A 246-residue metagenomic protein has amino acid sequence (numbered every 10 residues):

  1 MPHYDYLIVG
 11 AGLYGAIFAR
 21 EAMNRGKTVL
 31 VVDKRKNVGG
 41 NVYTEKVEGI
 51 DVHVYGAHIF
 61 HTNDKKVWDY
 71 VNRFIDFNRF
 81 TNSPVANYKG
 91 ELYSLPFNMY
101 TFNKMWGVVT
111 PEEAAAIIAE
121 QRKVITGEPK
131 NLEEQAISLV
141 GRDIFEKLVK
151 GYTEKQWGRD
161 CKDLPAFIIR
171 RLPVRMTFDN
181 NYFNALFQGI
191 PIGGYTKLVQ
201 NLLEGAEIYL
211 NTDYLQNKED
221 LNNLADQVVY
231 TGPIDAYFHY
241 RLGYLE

Functional and structural regions predicted by a protein language model:
Y4-V31: N-terminal Rossmann-like FAD-binding beta1-loop-alpha1 element of flavoenzymes
M23-E48: Glycine-rich FAD pyrophosphate-binding loop
T28, D51, D76, E207-Y209: Conserved beta-strand segments of alpha/beta enzyme cores
T44-Y70: N-terminal glycine-rich dinucleotide-binding loop that anchors FAD/FMN and/or NAD(P) in oxidoreductases
N63-R73, T196-G205: N-terminal Rossmann-like dinucleotide/flavin-binding domain of flavoprotein oxidoreductases that bind FAD/FMN
V67-K89, I144-K147: A short alpha-helix-loop-beta-strand transition element characteristic of N-terminal alpha/beta dinucleotide-binding
A86-S94, Y100-Q227, T231, A236-F238: Active-site/ligand-binding neighborhood in enzyme catalytic cores
H239-E246: Glycine-rich beta-alpha-beta "Rossmann" dinucleotide-binding loop(s) and their flanking helix/strand
